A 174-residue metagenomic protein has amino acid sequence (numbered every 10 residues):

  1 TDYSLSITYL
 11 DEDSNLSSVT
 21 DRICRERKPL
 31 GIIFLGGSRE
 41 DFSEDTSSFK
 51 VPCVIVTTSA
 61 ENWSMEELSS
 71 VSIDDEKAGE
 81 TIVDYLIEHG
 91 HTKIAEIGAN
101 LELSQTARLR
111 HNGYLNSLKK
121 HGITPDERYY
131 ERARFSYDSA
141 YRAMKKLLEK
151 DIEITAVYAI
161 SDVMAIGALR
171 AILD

Functional and structural regions predicted by a protein language model:
D2-E40: Central regulatory/effector-binding core of bacterial HTH transcription factors
D2-S6, R22, L30-G31, S48-D174: Bacterial carbohydrate/catabolite-sensing allosteric modules
R39-K50: Active-site-adjacent beta->alpha loops and helix N-cap segments on the catalytic face of soluble alpha/beta enzymes
